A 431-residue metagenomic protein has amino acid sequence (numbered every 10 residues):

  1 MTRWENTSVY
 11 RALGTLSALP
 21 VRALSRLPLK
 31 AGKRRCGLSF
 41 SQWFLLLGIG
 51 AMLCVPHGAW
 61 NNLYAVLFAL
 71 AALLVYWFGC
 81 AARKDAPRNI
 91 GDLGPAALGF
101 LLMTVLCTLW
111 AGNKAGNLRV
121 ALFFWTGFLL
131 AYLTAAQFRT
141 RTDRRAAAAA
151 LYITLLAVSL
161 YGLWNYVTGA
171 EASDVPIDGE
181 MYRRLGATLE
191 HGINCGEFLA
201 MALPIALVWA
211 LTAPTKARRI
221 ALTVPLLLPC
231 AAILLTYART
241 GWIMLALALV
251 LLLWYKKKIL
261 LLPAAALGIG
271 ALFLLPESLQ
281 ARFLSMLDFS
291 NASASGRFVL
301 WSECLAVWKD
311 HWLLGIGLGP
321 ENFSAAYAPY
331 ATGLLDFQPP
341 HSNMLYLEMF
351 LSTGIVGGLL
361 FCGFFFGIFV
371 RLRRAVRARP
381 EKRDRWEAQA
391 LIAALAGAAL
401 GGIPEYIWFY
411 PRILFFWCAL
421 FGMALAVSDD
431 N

Functional and structural regions predicted by a protein language model:
M1-L106, G112-G116, R139-A149, T212-R219 (+3 more regions): Transmembrane signal-anchor hairpin modules in multi-pass inner-membrane enzymes, especially those that act on
E5, N61, L160, Y166-G169 (+4 more regions): A membrane-periplasm/extracellular boundary helix in multi-pass inner-membrane enzymes that assemble envelope glycans
G48-A51, A69-L74, L101-L106, W125-L129 (+7 more regions): Alpha-helical transmembrane segments of multi-pass inner-membrane proteins
G58-F68, R119-V120, A187-A200, G319 (+3 more regions): Membrane-interface micro-motifs in multi-pass membrane enzymes
F68-V75, I259-L260, E387-N431: Transmembrane alpha-helices of multi-pass inner-membrane enzymes
K84-D85, G112-G116, R139-T140, G169-D174 (+8 more regions): Transmembrane helix-loop junctions in multipass membrane proteins, especially transporters and channels
A172, F289-S302, D310, L314-T353 (+1 more regions): Long extracytoplasmic/lumenal interhelical loops at the membrane interface of multi-pass membrane proteins
G354-F365: Hydrophobic alpha-helical transmembrane segments
